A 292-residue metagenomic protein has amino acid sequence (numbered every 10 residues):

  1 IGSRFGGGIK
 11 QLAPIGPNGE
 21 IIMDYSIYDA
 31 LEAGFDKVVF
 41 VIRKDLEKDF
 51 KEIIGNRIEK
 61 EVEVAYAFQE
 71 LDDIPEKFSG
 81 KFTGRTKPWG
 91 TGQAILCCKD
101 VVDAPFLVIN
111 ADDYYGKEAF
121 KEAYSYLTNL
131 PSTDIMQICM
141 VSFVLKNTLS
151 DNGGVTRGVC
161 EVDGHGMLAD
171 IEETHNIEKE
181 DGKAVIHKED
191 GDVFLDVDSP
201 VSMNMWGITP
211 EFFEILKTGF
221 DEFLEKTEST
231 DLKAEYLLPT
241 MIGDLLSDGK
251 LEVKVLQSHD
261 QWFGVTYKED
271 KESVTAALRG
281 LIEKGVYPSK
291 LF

Functional and structural regions predicted by a protein language model:
I1-G55, E59-V64, Q69, A104: N-terminal glycine-rich phosphate-binding loop and ensuing alpha1 helix
F50-I54, A123, V274: Hydrophobic packing residues within well-ordered alpha-helices of enzyme cores
I58-P105: Short phosphate-binding loop-to-helix
A104-Y114: Short beta-strand-to-loop acidic/aromatic patch adjacent to the donor-nucleotide binding site
K117-W206, P210: Conserved core of the sugar-phosphate nucleotidyltransferase
P200, K254-D260: Catalytic beta-strand/loop signature of glycosyltransferases that borders the donor
K217-L251: A C-terminal functional module that forms or caps the active site or interfaces directly with catalytic machinery
